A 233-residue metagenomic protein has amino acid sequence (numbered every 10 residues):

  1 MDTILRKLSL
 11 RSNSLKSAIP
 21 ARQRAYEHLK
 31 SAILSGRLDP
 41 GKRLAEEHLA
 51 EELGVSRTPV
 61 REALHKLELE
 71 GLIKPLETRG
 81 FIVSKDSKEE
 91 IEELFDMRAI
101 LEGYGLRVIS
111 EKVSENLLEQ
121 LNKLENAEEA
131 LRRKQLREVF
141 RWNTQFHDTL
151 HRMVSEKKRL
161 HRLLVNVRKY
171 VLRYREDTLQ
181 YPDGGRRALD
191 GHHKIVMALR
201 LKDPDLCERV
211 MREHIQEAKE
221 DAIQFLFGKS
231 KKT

Functional and structural regions predicted by a protein language model:
M1-E111, N116, I223-T233: Short linear motifs at protein or domain termini
L10, D183-G184, D190: Feature targets compositionally biased, intrinsically disordered low-complexity regions with long contiguous runs
P20, E119, D183-R186: Short helix-capping and inter-helix turn/linker motifs at the boundaries of alpha-helical repeat units
G71-K74, V167-K169, G184-R186: Mobile beta-alpha loop/short-helix "lid" or hinge segments that flank ligand
E111, E115-D177, L189-L201, D205-E217: Conserved amphipathic alpha-helical segments that form helical-bundle/coiled-coil interaction surfaces
